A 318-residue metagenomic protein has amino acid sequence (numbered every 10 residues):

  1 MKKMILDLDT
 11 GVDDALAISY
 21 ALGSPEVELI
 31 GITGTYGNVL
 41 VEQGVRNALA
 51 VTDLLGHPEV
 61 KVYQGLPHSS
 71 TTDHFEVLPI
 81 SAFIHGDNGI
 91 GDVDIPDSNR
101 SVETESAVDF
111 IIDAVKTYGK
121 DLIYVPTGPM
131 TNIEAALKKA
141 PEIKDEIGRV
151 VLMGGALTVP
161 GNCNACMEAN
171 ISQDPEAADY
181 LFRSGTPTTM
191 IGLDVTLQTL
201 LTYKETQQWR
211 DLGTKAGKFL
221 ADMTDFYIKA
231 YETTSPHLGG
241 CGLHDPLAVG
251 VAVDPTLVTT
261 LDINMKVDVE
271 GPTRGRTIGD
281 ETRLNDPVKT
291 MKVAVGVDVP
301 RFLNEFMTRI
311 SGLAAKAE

Functional and structural regions predicted by a protein language model:
M1, Y20-E28, S172-E176, I191-E318: Conformational coupling and interaction surfaces
M1-L8, Q64-T71, I90-D92, T131-L137 (+2 more regions): Short, mixed-charge, low-aromatic patches
K2-L8, V12-A50, P58, I95-L197 (+1 more regions): Active-site histidine-anchored catalytic micro-motif
D14, H85-D87, N132, H244: Histidine-centered active-site/metal-ligand motif
L16-I18, Q43-G44, H74-F75, C163 (+2 more regions): Short, glycine/acidic-enriched capping/hinge loops at junctions between secondary-structure elements
V45-L49, L54-T117, K289-D298, F302 (+1 more regions): Metal-dependent C-N hydrolase catalytic cores
V62, L181, V249: A residue-level signal for conserved active-site and pocket-lining positions in enzyme catalytic cores
E76-F83, N164-E168, T206: Short, surface-exposed amphipathic charged segments that create phosphate/polyanion-binding patches used for binding
